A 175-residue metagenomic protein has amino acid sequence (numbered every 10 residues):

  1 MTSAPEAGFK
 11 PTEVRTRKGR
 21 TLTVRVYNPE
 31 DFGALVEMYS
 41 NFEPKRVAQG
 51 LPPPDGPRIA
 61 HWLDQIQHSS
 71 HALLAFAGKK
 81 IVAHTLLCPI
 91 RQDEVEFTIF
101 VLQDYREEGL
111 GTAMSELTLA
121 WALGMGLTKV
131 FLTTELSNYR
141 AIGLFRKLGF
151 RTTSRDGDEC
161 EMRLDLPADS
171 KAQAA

Functional and structural regions predicted by a protein language model:
L22-A34: A short beta-loop-alpha structural element at the N-terminal edge of CoA-dependent acyl/N-acetyltransferase catalytic
N41-E96, L102: Acetyl-CoA-dependent GNAT
T98-E107, T134-E135: A short, internal acetyl-CoA/4′-phosphopantetheine-binding micro-motif in the GNAT/acyltransferase core
E107-G124, G143-K147: Conserved acetyl-CoA-binding loop-helix of GNAT-fold acetyltransferases
A122-T134: Conserved GNAT acetyl-CoA-binding A-motif
L132-I142: Conserved beta-strand-loop-alpha-helix junction that forms the acyl-donor binding cleft
R146-D156: Conserved acetyl-CoA-binding loop of GNAT-fold acetyltransferases
D156-A175: C-terminal "cap" of GNAT-fold acetyltransferases
